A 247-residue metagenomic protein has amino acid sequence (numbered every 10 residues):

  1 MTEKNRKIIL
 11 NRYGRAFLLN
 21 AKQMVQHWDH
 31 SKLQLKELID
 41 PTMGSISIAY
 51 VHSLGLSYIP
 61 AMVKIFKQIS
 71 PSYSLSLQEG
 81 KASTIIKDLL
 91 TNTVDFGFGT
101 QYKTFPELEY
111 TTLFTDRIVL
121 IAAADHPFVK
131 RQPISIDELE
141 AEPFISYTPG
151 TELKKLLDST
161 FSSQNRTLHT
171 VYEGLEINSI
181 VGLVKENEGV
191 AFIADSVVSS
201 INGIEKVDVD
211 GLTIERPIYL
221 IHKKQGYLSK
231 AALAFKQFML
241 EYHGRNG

Functional and structural regions predicted by a protein language model:
M1-R12: A short LG(V/I)-centered, amphipathic sequence patch enriched for acidic residue(s) preceding the LG motif
F17-I39: Alpha-helical linker/hinge and terminal dimerization helices associated with HTH transcriptional regulators
M43-P106, E173-G174: Central regulatory/effector-binding core of bacterial HTH transcription factors
Y58, D208-G247: A late-sequence structural motif
Y73, L89-F98, I118, R166 (+1 more regions): Alpha-to-beta junction loops
F105-T112, D116, N178-Q225: Beta-alpha-beta core module
E107-F144: Flexible hinge/capping segments at coil-to-helix
F128-V129, P143-Q164, L228-K236, N246: Secondary-structure junction motif
